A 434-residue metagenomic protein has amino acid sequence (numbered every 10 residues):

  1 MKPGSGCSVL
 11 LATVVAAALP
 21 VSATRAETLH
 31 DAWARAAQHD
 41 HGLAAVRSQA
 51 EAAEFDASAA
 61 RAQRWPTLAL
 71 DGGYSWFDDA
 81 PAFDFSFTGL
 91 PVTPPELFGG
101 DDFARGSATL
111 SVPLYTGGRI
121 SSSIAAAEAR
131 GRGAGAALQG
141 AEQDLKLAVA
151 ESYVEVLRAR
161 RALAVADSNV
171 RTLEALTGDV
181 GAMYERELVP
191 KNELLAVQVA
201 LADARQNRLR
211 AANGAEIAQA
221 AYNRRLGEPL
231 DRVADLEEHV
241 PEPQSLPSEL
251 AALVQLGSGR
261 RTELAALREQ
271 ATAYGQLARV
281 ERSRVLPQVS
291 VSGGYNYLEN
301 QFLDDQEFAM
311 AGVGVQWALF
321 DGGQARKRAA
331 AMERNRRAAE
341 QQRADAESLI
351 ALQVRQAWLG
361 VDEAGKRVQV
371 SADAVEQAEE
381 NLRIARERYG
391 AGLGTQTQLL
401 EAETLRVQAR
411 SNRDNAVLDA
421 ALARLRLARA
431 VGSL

Functional and structural regions predicted by a protein language model:
M1-Q38, D71, D78-F98, A212-Q255 (+1 more regions): Terminal intrinsically disordered/low-complexity segments used for targeting and assembly
K2-P3, A141-L256, A357-G360, A364 (+1 more regions): Periplasmic alpha-helical coiled-coil/stalk elements that build and connect Gram-negative outer-membrane
T24-G73, D79, P113-L114, L230-T272 (+3 more regions): Bacterial Sec-pathway N-terminal export signals of envelope proteins
T28, T67-G140, A265-A346, Q353 (+1 more regions): Small/polar-residue-enriched beta-strand and adjacent coil segments characteristic of outer-membrane beta-barrel
A45-A60, A141, L145-A164, A175 (+5 more regions): Amphipathic alpha-helical coiled-coil segments
R61-A62, R224, S283: Solvent-exposed polar/charged
Q63-W65, P190, V285: Short, glycine-/polar-rich solvent-exposed loops and beta-turns at beta-strand/coil boundaries
